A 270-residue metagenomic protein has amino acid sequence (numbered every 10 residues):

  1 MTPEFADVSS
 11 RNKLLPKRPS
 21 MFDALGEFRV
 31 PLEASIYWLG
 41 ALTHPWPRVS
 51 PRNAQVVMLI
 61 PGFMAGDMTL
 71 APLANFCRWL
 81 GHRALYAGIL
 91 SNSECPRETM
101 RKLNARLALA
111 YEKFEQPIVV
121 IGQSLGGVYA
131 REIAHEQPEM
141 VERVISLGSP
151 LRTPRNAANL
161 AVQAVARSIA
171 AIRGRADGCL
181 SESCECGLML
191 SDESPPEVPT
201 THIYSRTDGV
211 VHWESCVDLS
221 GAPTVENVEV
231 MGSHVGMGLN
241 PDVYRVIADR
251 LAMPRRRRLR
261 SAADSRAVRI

Functional and structural regions predicted by a protein language model:
M1-M58, A65, L70, N75 (+3 more regions): Flexible, membrane-associating and regulatory peripheral segments of lipid-active enzymes
T2-S9, R18-S20, H44, I133-Q137 (+3 more regions): Serine/threonine-rich low-complexity intrinsically disordered regions
V56-M68, P72, R78-N92, P96-E193: Serine-dependent carboxylesterase/thioesterase catalytic core of lipase-like alpha/beta-hydrolase/SGNH enzymes
H135-E136, V141-I270: Helical cap/lid subdomain of alpha/beta-hydrolase-fold lipid enzymes that gates access to the catalytic pocket
